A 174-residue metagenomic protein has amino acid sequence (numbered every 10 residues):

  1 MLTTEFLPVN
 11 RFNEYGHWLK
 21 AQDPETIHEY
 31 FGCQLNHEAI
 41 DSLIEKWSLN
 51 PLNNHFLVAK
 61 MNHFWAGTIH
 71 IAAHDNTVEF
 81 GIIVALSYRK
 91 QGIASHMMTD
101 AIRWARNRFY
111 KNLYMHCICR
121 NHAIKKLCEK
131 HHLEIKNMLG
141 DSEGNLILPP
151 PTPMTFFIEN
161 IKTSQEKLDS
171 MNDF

Functional and structural regions predicted by a protein language model:
L2-H17: A short beta-loop-alpha structural element at the N-terminal edge of CoA-dependent acyl/N-acetyltransferase catalytic
H17-Q34, W47: Helix-loop element at the rim of GNAT/NAT acetyltransferase active sites that forms part of the acceptor-substrate
G32-G81: Acetyl-CoA-dependent GNAT
W65, S95, C119-L139: Conserved active-site alpha-helix within GNAT-family acetyltransferase domains
G81-K90, I118: A short, internal acetyl-CoA/4′-phosphopantetheine-binding micro-motif in the GNAT/acyltransferase core
K90-A105, N112, K126, K130: Conserved acetyl-CoA-binding loop-helix of GNAT-fold acetyltransferases
G140-F174: C-terminal "cap" of GNAT-fold acetyltransferases
